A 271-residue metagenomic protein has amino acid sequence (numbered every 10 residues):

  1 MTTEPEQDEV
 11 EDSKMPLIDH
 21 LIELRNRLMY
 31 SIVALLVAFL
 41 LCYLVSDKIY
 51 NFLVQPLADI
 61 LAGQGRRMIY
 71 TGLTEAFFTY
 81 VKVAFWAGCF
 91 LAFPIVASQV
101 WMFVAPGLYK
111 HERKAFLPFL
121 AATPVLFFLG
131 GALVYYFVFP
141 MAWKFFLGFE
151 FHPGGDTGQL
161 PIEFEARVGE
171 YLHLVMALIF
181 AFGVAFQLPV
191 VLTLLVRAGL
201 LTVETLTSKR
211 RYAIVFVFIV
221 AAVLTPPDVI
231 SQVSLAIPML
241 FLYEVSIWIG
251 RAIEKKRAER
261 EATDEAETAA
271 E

Functional and structural regions predicted by a protein language model:
M1-E271: Membrane topogenic/interface segments and analogous intrinsically disordered interaction regions
